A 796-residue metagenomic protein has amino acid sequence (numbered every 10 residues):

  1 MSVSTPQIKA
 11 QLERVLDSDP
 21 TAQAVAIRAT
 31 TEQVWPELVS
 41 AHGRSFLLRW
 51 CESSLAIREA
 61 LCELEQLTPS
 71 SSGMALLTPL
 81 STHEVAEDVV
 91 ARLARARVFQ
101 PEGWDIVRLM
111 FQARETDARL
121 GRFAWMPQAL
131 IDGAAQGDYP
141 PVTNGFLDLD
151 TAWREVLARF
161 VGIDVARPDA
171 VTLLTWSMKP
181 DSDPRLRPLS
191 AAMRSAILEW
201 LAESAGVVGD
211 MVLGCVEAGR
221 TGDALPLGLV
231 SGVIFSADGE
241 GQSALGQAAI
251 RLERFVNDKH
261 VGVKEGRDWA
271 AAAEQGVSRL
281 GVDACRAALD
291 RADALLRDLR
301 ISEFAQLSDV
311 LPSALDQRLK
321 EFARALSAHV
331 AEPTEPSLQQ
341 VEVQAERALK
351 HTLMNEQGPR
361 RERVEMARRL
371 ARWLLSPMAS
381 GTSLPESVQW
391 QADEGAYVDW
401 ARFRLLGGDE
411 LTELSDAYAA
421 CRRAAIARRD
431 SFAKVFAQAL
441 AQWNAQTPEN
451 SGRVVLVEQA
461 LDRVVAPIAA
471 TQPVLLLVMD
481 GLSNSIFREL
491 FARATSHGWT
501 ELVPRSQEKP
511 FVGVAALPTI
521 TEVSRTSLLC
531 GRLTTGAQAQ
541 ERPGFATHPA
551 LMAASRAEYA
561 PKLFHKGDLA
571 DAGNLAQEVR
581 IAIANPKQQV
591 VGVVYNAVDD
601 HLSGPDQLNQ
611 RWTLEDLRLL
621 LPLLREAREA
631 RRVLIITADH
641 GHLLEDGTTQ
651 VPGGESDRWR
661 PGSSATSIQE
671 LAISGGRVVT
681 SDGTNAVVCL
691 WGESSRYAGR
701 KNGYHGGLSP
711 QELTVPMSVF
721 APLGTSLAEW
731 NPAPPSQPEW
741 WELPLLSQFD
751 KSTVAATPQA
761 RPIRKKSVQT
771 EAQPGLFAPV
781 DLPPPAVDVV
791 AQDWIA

Functional and structural regions predicted by a protein language model:
M1-V474, G481-L634, A638-A796: …; additionally, a secondary subgroup of soluble metalloenzymes is captured
